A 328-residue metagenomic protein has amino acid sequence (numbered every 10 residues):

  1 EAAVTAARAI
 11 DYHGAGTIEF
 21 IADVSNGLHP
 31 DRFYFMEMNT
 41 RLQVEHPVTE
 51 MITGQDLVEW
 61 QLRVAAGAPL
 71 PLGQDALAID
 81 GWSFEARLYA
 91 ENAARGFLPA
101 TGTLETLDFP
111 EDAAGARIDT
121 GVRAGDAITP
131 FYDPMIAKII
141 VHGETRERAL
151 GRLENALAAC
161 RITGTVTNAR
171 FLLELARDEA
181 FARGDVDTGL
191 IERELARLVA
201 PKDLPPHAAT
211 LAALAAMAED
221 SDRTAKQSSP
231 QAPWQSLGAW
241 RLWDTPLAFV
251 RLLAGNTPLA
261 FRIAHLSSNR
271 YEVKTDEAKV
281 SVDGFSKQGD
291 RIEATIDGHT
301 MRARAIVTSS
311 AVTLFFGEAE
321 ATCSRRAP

Functional and structural regions predicted by a protein language model:
E1-A22, A156: A long amphipathic alpha-helix within ATP-dependent nucleotide-binding catalytic cores
A3, V24-N26, Q43, P47-K279: Catalytic cores of soluble metabolic enzymes centered on carboxylation/carboxyl-transfer
A6-A9, H13-G14, G67-D75, M301-R302: Active-site phosphate-binding and catalytic loops of NTP-dependent enzymes
Y12-Q43: Conserved metal-phosphate-binding beta-hairpin within the catalytic cores of diverse ATP-dependent phosphoryl-transfer
T17, F35-E37, G81-E85, I136-K138 (+2 more regions): Broad gene-expression machinery/nucleic-acid interaction feature
D126-A127, E320-P328: Short beta-strand-turn/beta-hairpin segments enriched in glycine/proline and small hydrophobics that form edge-strand
N269-Y271, D283-I292, M301, A311: Glycine-rich, small/acidic residue-mixed loop/short-helix segments
T295, F315-F316: C-terminal amphipathic alpha-helical interaction region
